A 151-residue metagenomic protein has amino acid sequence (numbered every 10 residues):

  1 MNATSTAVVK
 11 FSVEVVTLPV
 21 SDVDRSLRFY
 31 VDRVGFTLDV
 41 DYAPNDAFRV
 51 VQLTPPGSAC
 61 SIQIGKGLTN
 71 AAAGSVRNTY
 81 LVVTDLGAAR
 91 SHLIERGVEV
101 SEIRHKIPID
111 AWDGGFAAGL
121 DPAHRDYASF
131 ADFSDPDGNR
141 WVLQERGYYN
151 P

Functional and structural regions predicted by a protein language model:
M1-V9, V15, L81, R90-P151: Vicinal oxygen chelate
N2-S5, S26, Q63-L68: Short amphipathic alpha-helical segments, especially helix-boundary/capping motifs
V8-F11, T17-C60, A88, E95: Core segments of cupin and vicinal oxygen chelate
D22, D85, D135: Acidic di-acidic motifs
D22-V23, F29-Y30, A73, L120-D126: Short linear sequence motifs
T37-V76, V83-T84, S101-E102, H124-D126 (+1 more regions): Conserved short beta-strand elements that form part of the metal-binding/catalytic scaffold of enzyme active sites
